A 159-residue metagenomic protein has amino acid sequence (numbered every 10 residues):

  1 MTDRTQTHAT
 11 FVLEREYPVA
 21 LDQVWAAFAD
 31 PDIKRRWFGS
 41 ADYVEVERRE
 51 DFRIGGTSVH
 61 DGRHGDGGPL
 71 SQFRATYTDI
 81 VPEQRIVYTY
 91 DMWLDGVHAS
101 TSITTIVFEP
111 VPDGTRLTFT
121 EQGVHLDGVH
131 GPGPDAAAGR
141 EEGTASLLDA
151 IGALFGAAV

Functional and structural regions predicted by a protein language model:
M1-V44: Hydrophobic ligand-binding cavity/cleft-lining segments
V12-L13, D32-L70: Short beta-edge strand/loop motif at the mouth of beta-sheet-based domains
R15, E47-E50, F73-D79, S102-E109: Hydrophobic/aromatic beta-strand elements that line small-molecule binding cavities or substrate pockets in beta-rich
L21-D22, D51-I54, T78-R85, V107-R116: A short, structured loop/turn motif at beta-sheet edges
V24, F28, K34, S58 (+5 more regions): Hydrophobic pocket/interface hotspot
V59-M92: Helix-adjacent hinge/juxtasegments
D91-H98, T120-D127: Short, solvent-exposed aromatic-acidic interface loops
R116, G123-V159: A conserved amphipathic terminal alpha-helix motif
